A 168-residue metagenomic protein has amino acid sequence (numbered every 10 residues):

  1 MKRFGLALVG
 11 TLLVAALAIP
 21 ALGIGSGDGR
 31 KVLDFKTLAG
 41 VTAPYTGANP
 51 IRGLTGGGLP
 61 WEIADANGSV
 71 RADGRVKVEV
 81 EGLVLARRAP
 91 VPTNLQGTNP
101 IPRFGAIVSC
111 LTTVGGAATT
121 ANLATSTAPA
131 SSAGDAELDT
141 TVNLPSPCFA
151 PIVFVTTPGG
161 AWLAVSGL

Functional and structural regions predicted by a protein language model:
M1-V9: Bacterial N-terminal signal peptides that target proteins for export
V9-P20: Bacterial N-terminal signal peptides
G23-A72, G167-L168: N-terminal segment immediately downstream of the Sec signal-peptide cleavage site in secreted/extracellular proteins
I51-P100: Short, surface-exposed binding/anchoring microloops in extracellular/periplasmic proteins
V78, F104-A106, L138-T140: Hydrophobic residues positioned within well-ordered beta-strands of beta-sheet architectures
G82-V84, C110-T112, T127: A mature extracytoplasmic/lumenal domain signature
V91-G115: Extended low-complexity, serine/threonine- and proline-enriched intrinsically disordered segments
V114-L168: Helix-rich interaction surfaces within compact, conserved domain-sized segments that mediate assembly or partner
